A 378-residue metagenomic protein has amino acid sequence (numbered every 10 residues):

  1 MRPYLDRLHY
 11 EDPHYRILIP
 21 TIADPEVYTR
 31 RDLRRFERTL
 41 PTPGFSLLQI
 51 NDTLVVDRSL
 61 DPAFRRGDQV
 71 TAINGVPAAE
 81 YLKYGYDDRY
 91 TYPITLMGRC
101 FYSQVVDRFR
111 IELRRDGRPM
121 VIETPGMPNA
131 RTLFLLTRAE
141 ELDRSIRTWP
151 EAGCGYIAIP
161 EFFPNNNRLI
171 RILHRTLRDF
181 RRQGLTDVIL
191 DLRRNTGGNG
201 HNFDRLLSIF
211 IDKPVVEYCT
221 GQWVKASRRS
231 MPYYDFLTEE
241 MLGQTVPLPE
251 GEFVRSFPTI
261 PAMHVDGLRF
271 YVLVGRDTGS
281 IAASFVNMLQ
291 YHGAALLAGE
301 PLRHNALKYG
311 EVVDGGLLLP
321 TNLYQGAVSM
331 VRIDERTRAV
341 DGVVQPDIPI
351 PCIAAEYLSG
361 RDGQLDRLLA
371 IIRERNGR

Functional and structural regions predicted by a protein language model:
M1-V188, L192-Q222, E311-L318, A339 (+2 more regions): Flexible, low-complexity junctional segments that flank or bridge functional domains
P160, R193, D277, P301 (+1 more regions): Anionic group-transfer/hydrolysis microenvironments
R175-R181, F257-P261, V286-Q290: Mature extracellular/periplasmic domains of secretome proteins
G184-I189, M263-Y271: Short, surface-exposed connector motifs at secondary-structure boundaries
G197-R269, L307, E311-G316, S329 (+1 more regions): Gly/Ser/Thr-rich loop/hinge elements
R269-Y291, A295-N305: Extended C-terminal subregions enriched in glycine
T321-R336: Short, basic, helix/turn surface patches
V340-R378: Low-complexity, Gly/Ser/Thr/Pro-rich intrinsically disordered linker/tail segments
